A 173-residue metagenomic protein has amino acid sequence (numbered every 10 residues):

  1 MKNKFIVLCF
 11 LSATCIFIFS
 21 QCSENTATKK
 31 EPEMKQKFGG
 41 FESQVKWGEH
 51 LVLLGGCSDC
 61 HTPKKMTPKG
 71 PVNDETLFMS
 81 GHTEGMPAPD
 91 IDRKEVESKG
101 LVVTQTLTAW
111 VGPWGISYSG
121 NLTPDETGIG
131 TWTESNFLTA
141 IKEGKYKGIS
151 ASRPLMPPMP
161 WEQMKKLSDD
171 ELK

Functional and structural regions predicted by a protein language model:
M1-C9: Bacterial N-terminal signal peptides that target proteins for export
F10-I16: Hydrophobic helical h-region of N-terminal Sec-dependent signal peptides in bacterial secretory/periplasmic proteins
I18-Q21: C-terminal motif of bacterial Sec signal peptides marking the signal peptidase cleavage site
K29-L53, K65-K69: Electrostatic cytochrome c docking/interface patches
E49, L53-G115, G144-R153: Periplasmic/extracellular electron-transfer cofactor-ligation site, primarily the c-type cytochrome heme-c attachment
T104, W110-G130, K145-D170: Axial heme c-ligation environment in periplasmic c-type cytochrome domains
E134-L138, K142, D169, K173: An amphipathic alpha-helix signature
